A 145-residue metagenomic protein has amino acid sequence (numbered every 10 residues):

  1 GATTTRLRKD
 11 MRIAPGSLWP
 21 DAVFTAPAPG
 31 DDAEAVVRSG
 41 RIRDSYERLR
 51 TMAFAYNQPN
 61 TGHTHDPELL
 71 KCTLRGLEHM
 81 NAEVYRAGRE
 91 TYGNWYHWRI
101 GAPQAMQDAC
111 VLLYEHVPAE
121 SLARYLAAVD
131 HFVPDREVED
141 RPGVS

Functional and structural regions predicted by a protein language model:
T4, R8-S145: Aromatic-lined, polymer-binding surfaces characteristic of secreted/periplasmic polysaccharide-degrading enzymes
